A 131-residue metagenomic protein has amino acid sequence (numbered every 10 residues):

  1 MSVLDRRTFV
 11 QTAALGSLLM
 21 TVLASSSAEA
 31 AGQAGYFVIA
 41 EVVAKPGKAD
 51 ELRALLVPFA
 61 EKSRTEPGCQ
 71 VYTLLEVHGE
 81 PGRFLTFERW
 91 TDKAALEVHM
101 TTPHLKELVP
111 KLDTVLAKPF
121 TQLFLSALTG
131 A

Functional and structural regions predicted by a protein language model:
M1-M20: N-terminal secretory signal peptides and thylakoid transit peptides that target proteins across membranes
L23-K45: C-terminal segment of N-terminal export signals and the immediately downstream linker at the start of the mature
S26-A30, E61-L85: Short, glycine- and small/hydrophobic-rich beta-strand elements in well-ordered beta-sheets
Y36-V43, T73-M100: Short, well-ordered beta-strand segments in beta-rich or mixed alpha/beta enzyme and ligand-binding folds
K48-Q70, H104-L108: Short amphipathic alpha-helical segments
V71, P119-T121: Residues at or immediately flanking beta-strands
L75, L123-L125: Solvent-exposed beta-strand sheet faces enriched in polar/charged residues
L112-D113: C-terminal structural segments of small proteins and small subunits
